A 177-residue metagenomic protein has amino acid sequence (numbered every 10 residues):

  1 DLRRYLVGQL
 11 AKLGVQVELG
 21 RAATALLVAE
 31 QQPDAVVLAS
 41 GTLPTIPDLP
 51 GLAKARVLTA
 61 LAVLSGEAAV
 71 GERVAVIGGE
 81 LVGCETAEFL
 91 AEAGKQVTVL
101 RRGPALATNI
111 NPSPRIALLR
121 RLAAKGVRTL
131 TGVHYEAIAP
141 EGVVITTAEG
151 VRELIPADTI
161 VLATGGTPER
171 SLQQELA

Functional and structural regions predicted by a protein language model:
D1-L13, A87-H134: Rossmann-like dinucleotide-binding cores of NAD(P)H-dependent redox enzymes
E18-A35, A39-R56, A60-P112, I145-A177: Rossmann-like dinucleotide/flavin-binding elements
P140-V143: Short, hydrophobic/aromatic-rich segments at coil-to-beta transitions
